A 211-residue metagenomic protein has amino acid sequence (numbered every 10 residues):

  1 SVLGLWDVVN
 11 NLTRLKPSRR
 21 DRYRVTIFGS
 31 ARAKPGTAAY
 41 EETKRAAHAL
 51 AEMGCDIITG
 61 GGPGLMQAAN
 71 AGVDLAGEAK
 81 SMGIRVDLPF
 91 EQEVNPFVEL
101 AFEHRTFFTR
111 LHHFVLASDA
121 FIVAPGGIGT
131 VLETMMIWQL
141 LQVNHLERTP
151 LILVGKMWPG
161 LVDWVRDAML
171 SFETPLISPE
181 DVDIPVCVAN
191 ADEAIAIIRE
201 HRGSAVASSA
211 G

Functional and structural regions predicted by a protein language model:
S1-I84: Glycine-rich beta-alpha loop segments
G64-V123: Acidic/glycine-enriched connector segments
G64-V73, P159-L170: Glycine-rich, charge-decorated loop segments at or immediately adjacent to ligand/cofactor-binding or catalytic sites
K80-P89, A124, W138-V165, P179-E180: Short, acidic/small-residue loops that bind anionic groups at enzyme active sites
A101-F107, D183-I195: Short acidic-hydrophobic, aromatic-tinged amphipathic segments that line or gate anion-handling sites
E103-V154, R202-A207: Active-site/ligand-binding-proximal alpha/beta "capping" segment
H113-A120, E173-A189: Conserved thiamine diphosphate
V188-A189, E193-G211: Flexible, low-complexity linker and terminal segments
